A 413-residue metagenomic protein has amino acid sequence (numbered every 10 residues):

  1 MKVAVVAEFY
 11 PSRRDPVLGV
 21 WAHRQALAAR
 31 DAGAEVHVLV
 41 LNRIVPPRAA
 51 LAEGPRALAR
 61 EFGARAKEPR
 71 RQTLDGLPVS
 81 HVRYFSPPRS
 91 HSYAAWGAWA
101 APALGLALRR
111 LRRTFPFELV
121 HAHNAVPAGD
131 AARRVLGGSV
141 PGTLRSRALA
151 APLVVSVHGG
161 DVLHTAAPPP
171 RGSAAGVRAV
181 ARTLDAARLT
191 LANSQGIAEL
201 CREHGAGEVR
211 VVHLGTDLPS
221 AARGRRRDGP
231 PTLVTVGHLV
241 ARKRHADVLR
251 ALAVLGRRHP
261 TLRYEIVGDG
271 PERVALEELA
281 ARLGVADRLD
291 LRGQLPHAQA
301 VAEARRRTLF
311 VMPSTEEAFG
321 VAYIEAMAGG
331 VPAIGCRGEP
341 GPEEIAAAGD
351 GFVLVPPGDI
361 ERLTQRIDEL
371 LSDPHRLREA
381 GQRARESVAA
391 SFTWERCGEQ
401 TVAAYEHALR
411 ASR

Functional and structural regions predicted by a protein language model:
M1-E68, Q72-T73: N-terminal subdomain of nucleotide-sugar transferases
V17-L18, V140-G142, R147-V154, V162-T183 (+2 more regions): Nucleotide-sugar donor phosphate/pyrophosphate-binding loop at the beta->alpha transition of glycosyltransferases
L191, R225-L252, E265: Conserved donor-binding/catalytic core segment of Leloir-type glycosyltransferases
G196, G215: Carbohydrate-associated surface elements
E277-L295: Nucleotide-activated donor-binding/catalytic signature segment of Leloir-type glycosyltransferases, i.e., the conserved
T315: Aromatic "clamp/platform" in nucleotide-sugar-dependent glycosyltransferases that forms part of the donor/acceptor
P332-C336: Short hydrophobic beta-strand element within catalytic cores of glycosyltransferases and related nucleotide-activated
A348, F352-I360, E369-P374: Conserved acidic donor-binding segment of nucleotide-sugar-dependent glycosyltransferases
